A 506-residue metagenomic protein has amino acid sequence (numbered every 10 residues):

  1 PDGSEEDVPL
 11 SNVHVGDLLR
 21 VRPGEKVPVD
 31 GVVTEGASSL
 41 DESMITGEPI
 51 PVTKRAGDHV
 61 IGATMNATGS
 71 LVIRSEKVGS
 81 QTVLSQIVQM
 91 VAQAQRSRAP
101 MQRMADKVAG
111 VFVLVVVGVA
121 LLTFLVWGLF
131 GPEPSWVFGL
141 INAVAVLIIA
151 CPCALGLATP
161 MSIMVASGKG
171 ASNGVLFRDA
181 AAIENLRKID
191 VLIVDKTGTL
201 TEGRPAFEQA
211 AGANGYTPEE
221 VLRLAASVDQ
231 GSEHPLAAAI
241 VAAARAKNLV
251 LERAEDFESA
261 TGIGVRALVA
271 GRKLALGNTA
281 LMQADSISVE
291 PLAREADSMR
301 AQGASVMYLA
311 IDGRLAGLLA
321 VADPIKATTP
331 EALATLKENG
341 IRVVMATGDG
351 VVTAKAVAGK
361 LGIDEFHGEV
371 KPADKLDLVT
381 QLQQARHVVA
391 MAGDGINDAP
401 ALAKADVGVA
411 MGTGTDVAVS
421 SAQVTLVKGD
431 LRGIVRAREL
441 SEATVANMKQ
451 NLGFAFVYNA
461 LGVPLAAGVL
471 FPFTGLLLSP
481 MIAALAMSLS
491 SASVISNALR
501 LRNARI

Functional and structural regions predicted by a protein language model:
P1-Q81, A181-A225, L268: Conserved cytosolic catalytic loops of P-type ATPases
V8, D17-V21, V29-D30, E35-G36 (+12 more regions): Conserved cytosolic headpiece of P-type ATPases
H14-L19, A37, E42-A143, S298 (+3 more regions): Actuator/coupling domain of P-type ATPases
G16, G31, G47, V60 (+28 more regions): Residue-level signature of catalytic and energy-coupling elements of molecular machines, predominantly ATP/GTP-dependent
T64, D190-E233, I263-V344, Q423-V424 (+1 more regions): ATP-driven catalytic headpiece of P-type ATPases
K77, L268-G271, R294-E295, G303-S305 (+1 more regions): Conserved ATP-binding TGD loop and adjacent catalytic N/P-domain core of P-type ATPases
R96-K196, L336, A358-G359, H367 (+1 more regions): Hydrophobic alpha-helical transmembrane segments
A239-V250: A short beta-strand->alpha-helix segment at the C-terminal rim of the class III nucleotidyl cyclase catalytic domain
